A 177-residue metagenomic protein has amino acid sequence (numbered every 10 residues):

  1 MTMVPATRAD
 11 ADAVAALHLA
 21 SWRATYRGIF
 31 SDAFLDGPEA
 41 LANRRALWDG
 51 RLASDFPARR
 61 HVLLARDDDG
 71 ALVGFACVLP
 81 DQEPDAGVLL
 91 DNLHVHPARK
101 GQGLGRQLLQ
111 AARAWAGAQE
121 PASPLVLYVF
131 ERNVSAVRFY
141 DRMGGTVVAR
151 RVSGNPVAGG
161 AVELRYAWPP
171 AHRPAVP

Functional and structural regions predicted by a protein language model:
M1-M3: Extreme N-terminal starter segment of soluble prokaryotic enzymes
P5-R8, A16-K100, R106-Q119, R150-S153 (+1 more regions): Acetyl-CoA-dependent GNAT
T7-D10, N133: Acidic/polar helix N-cap motif
H61-L64, L127, L164: Hydrophobic beta-strand residues of extracellular immunoglobulin-like
K100, V126-V137, S153-A161: Conserved beta-strand-loop-alpha-helix junction that forms the acyl-donor binding cleft
A116-Y128: Conserved GNAT acetyl-CoA-binding A-motif
D141-A149: Conserved acetyl-CoA-binding loop of GNAT-fold acetyltransferases
